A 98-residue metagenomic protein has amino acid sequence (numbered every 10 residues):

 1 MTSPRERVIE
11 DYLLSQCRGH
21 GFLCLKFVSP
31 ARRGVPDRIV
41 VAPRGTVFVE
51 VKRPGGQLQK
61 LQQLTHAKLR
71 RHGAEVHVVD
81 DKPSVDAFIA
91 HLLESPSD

Functional and structural regions predicted by a protein language model:
M1-D98: Catalytic phosphate/metal-binding cores of nucleic-acid and nucleotide-processing enzymes, i.e., regions that mediate
